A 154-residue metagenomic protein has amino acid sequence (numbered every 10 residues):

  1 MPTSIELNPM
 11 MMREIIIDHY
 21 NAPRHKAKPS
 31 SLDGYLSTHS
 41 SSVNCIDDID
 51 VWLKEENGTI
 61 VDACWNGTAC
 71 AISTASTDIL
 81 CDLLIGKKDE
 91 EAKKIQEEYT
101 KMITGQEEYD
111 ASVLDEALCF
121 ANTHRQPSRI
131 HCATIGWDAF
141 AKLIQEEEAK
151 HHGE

Functional and structural regions predicted by a protein language model:
M1-S30, D89-E154: C-terminal binding/interaction regions
A22-A63, G67: Structured beta-strand/loop patches that form or line metal/cofactor-binding pockets in enzymes
C45, I72, R125-R129: Secondary-structure capping and boundary motifs in well-ordered enzyme cores
G67, I85-G86, G136: A generic structural motif
G67-A75: Short, thiol/selenol-centered motifs that function as redox-active sites or metal-ligating centers
A71, K87-E90: A generic structural signal for alpha-helix starts
S76-K88: Alpha-helical support elements that line or immediately flank enzyme active sites and cofactor-binding pockets
